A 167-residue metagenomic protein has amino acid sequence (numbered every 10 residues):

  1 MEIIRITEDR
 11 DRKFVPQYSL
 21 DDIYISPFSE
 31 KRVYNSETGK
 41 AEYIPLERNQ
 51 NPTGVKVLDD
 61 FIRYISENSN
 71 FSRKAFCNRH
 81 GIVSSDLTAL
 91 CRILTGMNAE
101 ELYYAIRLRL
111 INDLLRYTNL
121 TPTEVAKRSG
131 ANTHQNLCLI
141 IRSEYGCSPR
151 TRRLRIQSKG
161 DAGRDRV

Functional and structural regions predicted by a protein language model:
M1-I44: DNA-contacting interfaces and partner/effector-binding or oligomerization modules in DNA-centric proteins
K40, P45, N49-S72, C91 (+4 more regions): Basic, amphipathic alpha-helical hairpins
P52-D59, L102-R109, H134: Short alpha-helical elements of helix-turn-helix
A75-H80, V125-A126: Short alpha-helical "recognition helix" segments of helix-turn-helix
R79, V83-S85, N132-T133: Short coil turns linking two alpha-helices in DNA-binding domains
D86-A89, C138-L139: Base-recognition residues in the alpha-helical recognition helix of bacterial helix-turn-helix
I93-S129, R155-V167: Terminal helix-turn-helix DNA-binding modules in bacterial transcription factors
N119-L154: Sequence-specific DNA-binding recognition helix
